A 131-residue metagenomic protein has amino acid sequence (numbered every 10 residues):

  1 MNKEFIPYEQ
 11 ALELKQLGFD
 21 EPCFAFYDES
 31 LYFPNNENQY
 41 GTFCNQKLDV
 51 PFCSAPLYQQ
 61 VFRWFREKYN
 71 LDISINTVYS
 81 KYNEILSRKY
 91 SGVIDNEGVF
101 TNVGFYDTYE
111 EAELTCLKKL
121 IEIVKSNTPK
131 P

Functional and structural regions predicted by a protein language model:
M1-Y27: Short, extreme N-terminal segment that most often corresponds to the first beta-strand
L12, Q16, D20, S30-D107 (+3 more regions): N-terminal segment of the canonical double-stranded RNA-binding domain
K119: Cys/His-rich zinc-coordinating "finger/knuckle" motifs
